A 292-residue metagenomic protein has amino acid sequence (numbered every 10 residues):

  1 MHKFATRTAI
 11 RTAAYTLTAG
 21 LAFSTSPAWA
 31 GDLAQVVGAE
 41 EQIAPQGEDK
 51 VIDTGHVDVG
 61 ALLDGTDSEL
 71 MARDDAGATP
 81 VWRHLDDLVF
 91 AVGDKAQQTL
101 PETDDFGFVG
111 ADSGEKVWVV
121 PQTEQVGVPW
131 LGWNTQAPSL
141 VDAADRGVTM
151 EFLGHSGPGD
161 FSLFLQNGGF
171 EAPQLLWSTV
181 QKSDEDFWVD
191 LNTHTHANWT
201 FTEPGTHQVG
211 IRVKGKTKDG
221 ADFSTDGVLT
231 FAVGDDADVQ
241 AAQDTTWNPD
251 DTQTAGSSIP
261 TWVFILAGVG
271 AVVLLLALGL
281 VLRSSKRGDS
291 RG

Functional and structural regions predicted by a protein language model:
M1-G31, I265-R283: Secretory targeting and sorting signals
G31-T193, T225, G234-G270, G279-S284: Phosphate/adenylate-binding glycine loop and adjacent helical scaffold
G168, K216-K218: Change "in extracellular beta-sheet-rich domains … of secreted and cell-surface proteins" to "in beta-sheet-rich domains
T195, E203-H207: Short tyrosine-centred short linear motifs in exposed loops/low-complexity segments
I211-V213: Hydrophobic/tyrosine-rich beta-strand signature of extracellular beta-sandwich/beta-rich modules, prominently
K218-T230: Beta-sandwich strand segments
R287-G292: Cytoplasmic C-terminal tails of single-pass
